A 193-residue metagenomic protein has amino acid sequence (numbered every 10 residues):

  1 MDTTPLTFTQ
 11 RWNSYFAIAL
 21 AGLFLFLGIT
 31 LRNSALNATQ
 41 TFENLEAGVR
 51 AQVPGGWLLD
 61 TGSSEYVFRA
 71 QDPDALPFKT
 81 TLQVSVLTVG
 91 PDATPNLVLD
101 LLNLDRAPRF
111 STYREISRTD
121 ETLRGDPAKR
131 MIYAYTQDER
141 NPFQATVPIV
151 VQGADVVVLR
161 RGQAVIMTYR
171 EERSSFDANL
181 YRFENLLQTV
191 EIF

Functional and structural regions predicted by a protein language model:
D2-Q10, R32-A35, L59-T168: Conserved polar/disulfide-associated segments of primarily extracytoplasmic proteins
R11-R32: Hydrophobic membrane-insertion alpha-helices, especially the h-region of bacterial N-terminal signal peptides
A35-Y66: N-terminal "mature-domain start" segment
G48, D92-L97, D177, Y181: Soluble non-cytosolic domains of exported or imported proteins
V53, V98, L102, N179-L186: Stable alpha-helical elements in mature extracytoplasmic
P54, A134-D138, R170-E172, F193: Solvent-exposed residues in well-ordered beta-strands and their adjoining turns, especially edge/terminal strands
I166-N185: A short acidic/glycine-rich loop-to-helix N-cap element
L186-F193: Extracellular, beta-strand-rich glycan-interacting domains
